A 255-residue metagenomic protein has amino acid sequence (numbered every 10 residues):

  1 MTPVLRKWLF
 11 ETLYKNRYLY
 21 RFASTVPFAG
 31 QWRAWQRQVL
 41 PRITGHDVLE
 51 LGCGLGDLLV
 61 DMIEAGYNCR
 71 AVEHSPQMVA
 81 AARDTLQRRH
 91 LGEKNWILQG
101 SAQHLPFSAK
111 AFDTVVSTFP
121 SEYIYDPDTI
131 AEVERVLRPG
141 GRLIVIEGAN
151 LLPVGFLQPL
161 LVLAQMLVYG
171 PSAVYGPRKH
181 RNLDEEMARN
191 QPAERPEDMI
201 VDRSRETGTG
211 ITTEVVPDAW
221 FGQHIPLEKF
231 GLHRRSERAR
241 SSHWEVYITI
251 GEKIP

Functional and structural regions predicted by a protein language model:
M1-I43, D57, R89, L161: Conserved class I S-adenosyl-L-methionine
L49, L55-H104: Class I SAM-dependent methyltransferase SAM/SAH-binding core
Q103-V115: A short acidic, Gly/Pro-enriched loop at the edge of an enzyme's catalytic core that lines a small-molecule cofactor
T114-P127: A short SAM/SAH-binding and catalytic strip from SAM-dependent methyltransferases
D128-P139: A short glycine-rich, Lys/Arg-flanked "PGG" loop and its adjoining helix->strand segment in the class I
I146-E245: C-terminal alpha-helical "lid/dimerization" subdomain adjacent to the S-adenosyl-L-methionine
I248-P255: C-terminal lobe and adjacent flexible extensions of AdoMet/dcAdoMet transferase-like proteins
